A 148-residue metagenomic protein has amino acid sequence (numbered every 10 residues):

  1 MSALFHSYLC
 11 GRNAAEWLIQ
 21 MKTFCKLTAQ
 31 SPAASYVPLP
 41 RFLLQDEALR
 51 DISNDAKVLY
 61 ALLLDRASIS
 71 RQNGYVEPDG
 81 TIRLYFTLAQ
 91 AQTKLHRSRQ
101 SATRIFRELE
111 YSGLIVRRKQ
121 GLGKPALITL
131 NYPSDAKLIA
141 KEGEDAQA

Functional and structural regions predicted by a protein language model:
M1-K57, N73-I82, T93-K94: Positively charged, structured surface patches that bind polyanionic biopolymers
S2-H6, L49, N54, A67-L130: Winged helix-turn-helix DNA-binding recognition segment
L44, A91, K124, D135-K137: Generic "edge-of-domain/loop-turn" microfeature
L59-L63: Short alpha-helical "packing" element that flanks the helix-turn-helix/winged-helix DNA-binding module
S134-A148: Short, amphipathic alpha-helical interaction segments positioned at domain boundaries
